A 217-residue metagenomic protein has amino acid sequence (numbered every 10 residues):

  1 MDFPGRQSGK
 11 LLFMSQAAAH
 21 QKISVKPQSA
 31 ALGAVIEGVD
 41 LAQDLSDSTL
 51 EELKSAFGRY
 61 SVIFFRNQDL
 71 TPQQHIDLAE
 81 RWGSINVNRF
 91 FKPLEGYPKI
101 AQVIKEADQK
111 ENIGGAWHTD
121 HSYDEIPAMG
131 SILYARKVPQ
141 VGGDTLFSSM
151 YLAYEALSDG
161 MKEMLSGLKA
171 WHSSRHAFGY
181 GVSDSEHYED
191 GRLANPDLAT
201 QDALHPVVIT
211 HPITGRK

Functional and structural regions predicted by a protein language model:
L12-K217: Non-heme Fe(II) oxygenase catalytic core, chiefly the N-lobe of the double-stranded beta-helix
